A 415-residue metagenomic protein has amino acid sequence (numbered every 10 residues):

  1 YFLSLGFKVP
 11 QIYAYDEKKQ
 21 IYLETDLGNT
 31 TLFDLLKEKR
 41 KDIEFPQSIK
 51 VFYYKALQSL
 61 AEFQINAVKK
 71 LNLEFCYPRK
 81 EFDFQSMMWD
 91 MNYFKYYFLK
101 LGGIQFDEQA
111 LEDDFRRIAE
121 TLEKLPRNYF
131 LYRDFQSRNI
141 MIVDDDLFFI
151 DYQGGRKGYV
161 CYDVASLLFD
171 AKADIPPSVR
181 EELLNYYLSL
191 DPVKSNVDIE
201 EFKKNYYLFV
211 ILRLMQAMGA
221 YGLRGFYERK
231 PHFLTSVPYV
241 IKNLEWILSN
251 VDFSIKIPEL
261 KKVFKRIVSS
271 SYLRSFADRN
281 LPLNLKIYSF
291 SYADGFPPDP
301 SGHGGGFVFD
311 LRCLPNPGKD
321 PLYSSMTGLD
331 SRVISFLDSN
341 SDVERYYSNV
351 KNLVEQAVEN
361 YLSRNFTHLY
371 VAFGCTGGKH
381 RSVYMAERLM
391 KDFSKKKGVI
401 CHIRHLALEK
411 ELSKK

Functional and structural regions predicted by a protein language model:
Y1-D83, M87-W89, K100: ATP-binding pocket architecture of kinase catalytic cores
Q64, I118-Y162, D174-I175: Active-site acidic catalytic loop and adjacent metal/ATP-binding pocket of ATP-dependent phosphoryl transfer enzymes
V68-K80, Q85, D90-F130: An alpha-helical support segment within catalytic cores of ATP-dependent transferases
N92-L101, V160-N196, I211-Y227, V240-L248: Active-site activation/catalytic loop segments of kinase-like enzymes and analogous catalytic loops in related
G219-F276: ATP/Mg2+ or Mg2+-diphosphate-binding catalytic cores that bind nucleotide phosphates or diphosphates via glycine-rich
Y272-L369, E409: C-terminal accessory "lid"/substrate-recognition subdomains
F366-M390: Catalytic cysteine-centered active loop of the rhodanese-like fold, especially the PTP/DSP P-loop
G398-L408: Short beta-strand-centered segment that lines the nucleotide-binding/catalytic pocket of NTP-utilizing
